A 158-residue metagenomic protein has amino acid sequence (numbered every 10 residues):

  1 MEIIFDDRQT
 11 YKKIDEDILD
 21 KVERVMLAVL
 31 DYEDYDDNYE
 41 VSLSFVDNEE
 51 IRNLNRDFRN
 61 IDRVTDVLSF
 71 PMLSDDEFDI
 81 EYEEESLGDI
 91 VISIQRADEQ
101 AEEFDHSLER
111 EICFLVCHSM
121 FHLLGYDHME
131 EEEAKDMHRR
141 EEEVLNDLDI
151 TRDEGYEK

Functional and structural regions predicted by a protein language model:
M1-C113, L124-K158: An acidic/histidine-cluster motif and surrounding catalytic segment that typifies divalent-metal-assisted enzyme active
F121: Periplasmic solute-binding protein
